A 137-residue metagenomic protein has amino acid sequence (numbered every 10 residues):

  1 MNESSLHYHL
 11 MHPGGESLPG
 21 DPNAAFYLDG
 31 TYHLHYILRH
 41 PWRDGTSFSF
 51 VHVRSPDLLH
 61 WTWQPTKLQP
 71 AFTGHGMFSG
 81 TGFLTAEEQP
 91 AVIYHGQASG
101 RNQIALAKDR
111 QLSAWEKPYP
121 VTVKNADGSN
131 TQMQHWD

Functional and structural regions predicted by a protein language model:
M1-D137: Beta-rich carbohydrate-recognition and catalytic domains
